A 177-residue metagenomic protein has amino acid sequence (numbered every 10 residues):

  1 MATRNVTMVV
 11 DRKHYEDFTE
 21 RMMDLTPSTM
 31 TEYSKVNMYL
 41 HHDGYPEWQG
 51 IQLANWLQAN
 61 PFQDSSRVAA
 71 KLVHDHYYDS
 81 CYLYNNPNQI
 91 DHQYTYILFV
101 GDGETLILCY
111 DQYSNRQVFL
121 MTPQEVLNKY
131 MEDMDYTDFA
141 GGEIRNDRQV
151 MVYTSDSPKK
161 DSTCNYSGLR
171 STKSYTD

Functional and structural regions predicted by a protein language model:
R4-V9: Short beta-strand scaffold segments in enzyme catalytic cores
V10-Y15, E32, F99-G103: Short acidic-glycine loop/turn motifs at beta-strand connectors
Y15-M22, V126-M131: Long, compositionally biased, charged low-complexity segments
T19-W48, Y113-S114: Short, solvent-exposed aromatic-acidic interface loops
A54-T176: Low-complexity intrinsically disordered segments
